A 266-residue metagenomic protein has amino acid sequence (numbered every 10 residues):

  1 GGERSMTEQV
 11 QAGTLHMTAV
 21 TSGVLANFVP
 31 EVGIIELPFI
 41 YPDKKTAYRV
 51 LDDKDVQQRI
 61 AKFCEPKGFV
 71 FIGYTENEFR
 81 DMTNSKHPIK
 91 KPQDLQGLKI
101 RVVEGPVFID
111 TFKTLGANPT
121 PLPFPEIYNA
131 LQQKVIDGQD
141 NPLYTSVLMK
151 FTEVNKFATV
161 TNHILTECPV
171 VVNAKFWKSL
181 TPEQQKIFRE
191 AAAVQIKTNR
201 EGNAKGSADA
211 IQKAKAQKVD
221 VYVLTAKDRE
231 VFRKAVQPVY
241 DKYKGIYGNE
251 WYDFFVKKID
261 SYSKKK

Functional and structural regions predicted by a protein language model:
G1-T46, D55, K62-K266: N-terminal secretory/targeting leader peptides
